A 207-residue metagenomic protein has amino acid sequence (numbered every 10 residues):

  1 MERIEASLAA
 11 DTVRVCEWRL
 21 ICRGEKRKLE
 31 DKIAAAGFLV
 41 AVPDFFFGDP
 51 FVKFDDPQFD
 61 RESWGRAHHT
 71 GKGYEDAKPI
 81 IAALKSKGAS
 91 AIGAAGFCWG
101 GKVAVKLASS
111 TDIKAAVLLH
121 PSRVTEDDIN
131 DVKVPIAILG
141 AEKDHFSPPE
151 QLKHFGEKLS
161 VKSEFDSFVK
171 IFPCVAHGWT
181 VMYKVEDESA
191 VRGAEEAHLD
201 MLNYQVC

Functional and structural regions predicted by a protein language model:
M1-C207: N-terminal cap/leader regions of alpha/beta-hydrolase-fold enzymes, predominantly small-molecule hydrolases
